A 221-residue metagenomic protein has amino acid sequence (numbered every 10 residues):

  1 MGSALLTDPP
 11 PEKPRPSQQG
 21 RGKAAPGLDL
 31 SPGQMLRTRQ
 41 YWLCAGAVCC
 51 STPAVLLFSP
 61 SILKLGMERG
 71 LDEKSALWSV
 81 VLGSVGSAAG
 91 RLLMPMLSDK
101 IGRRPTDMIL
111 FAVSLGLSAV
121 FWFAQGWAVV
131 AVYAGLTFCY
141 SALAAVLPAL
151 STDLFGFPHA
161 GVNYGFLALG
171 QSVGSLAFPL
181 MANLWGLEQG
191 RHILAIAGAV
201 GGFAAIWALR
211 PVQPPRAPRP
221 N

Functional and structural regions predicted by a protein language model:
M1-G22, A204-P211: C-terminal membrane-cytosol helix-exit motif in multi-pass small-molecule transporters
G33-M96: Extracytoplasmic gate region of multi-pass secondary transporters
R91-G102, G186: Helix-to-loop junctions at the C-terminal end of transmembrane segments in multipass secondary transporters
K100-F111: Cytoplasmic membrane-interface "Motif A"-like loop-to-helix N-cap segments of 12-TM Major Facilitator Superfamily
V113-Q125: C-terminal ends and interior cores of transmembrane alpha-helices in multi-pass membrane transporters/permeases
A142-F155: Intracellular juxtamembrane helix-capping segments at the cytosolic ends of symmetry-related transmembrane helices
L154-L187: A late C-terminal transmembrane helix in Major Facilitator Superfamily
A182-G198: A membrane-interface helix-boundary motif in multi-pass transporters
